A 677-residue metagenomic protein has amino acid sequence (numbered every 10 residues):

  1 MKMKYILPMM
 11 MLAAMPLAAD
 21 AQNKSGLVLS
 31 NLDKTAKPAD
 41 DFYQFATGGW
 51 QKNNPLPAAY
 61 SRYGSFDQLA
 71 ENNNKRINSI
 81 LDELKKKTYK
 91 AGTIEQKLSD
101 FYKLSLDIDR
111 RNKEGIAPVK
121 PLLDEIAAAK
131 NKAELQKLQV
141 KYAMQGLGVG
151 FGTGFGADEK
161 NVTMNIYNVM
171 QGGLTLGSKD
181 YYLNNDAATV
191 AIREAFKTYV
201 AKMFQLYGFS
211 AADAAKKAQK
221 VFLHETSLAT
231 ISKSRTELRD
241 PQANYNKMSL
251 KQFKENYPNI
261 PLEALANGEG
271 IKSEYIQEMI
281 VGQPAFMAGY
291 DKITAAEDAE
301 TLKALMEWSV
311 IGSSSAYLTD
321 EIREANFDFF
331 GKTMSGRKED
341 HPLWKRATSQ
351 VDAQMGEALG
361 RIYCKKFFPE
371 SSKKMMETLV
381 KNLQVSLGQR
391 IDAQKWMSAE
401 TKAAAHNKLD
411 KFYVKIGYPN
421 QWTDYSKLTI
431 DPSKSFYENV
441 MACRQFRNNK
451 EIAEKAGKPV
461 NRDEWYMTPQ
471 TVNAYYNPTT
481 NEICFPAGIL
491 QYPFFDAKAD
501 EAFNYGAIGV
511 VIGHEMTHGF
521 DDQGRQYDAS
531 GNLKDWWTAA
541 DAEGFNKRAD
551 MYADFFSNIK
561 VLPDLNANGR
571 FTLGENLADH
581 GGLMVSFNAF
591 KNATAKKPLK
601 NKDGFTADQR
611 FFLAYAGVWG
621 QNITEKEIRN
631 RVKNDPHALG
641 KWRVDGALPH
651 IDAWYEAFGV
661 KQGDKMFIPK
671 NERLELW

Functional and structural regions predicted by a protein language model:
M1-Q22: Bacterial Sec-dependent N-terminal signal peptides
Q22-S30: Short, Gly/Pro- and small/polar-rich lid/capping loops
N31-K52, Y182-L206, A399, L573 (+1 more regions): Hydrophobic/aromatic-rich, well-ordered segments within soluble, folded domains that form packed cores
K37-D40, F45-R110: Active-site-surrounding "flap" and adjacent substrate/cofactor-binding loops of secreted or lumenal enzymes, prototyped
A59-L81, A214-I231, N504-V510, D603 (+1 more regions): Short secondary-structure subsegments characteristic of cysteine-rich extracellular domains
Y60, Y89, T93-I94, S210-K220 (+4 more regions): Short, glycine/acidic-rich hinge or "gate" loops at secondary-structure transitions that mediate conformational
A70, N256-N259, I280-P284, H341 (+4 more regions): Intrinsically disordered, low-complexity linker/terminal regions across diverse proteins
L84-T378, N382: Noncatalytic, helix-rich "gating/capping" subdomain that lines the substrate-entry/channel surface of large enzyme
